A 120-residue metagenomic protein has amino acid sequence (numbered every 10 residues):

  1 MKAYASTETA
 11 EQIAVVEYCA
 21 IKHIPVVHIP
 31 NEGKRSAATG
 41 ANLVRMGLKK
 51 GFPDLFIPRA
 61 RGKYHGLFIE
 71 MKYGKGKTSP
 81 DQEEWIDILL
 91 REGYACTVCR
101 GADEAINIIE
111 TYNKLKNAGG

Functional and structural regions predicted by a protein language model:
M1-G120: Catalytic phosphate/metal-binding cores of nucleic-acid and nucleotide-processing enzymes, i.e., regions that mediate
